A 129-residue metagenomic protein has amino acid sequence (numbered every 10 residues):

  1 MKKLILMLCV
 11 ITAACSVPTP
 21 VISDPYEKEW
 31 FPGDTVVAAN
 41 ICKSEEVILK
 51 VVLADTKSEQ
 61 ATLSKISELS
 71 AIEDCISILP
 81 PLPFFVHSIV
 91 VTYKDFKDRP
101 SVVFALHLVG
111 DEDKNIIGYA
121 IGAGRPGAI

Functional and structural regions predicted by a protein language model:
M1-L4: Positively charged n-region of N-terminal signal peptides that target proteins for export
L6-C9: Sec-dependent N-terminal signal peptides
T12-A14: C-terminal motif of bacterial Sec signal peptides marking the signal peptidase cleavage site
P18-A71, S77-I78, G124-I129: SH3-family beta-barrel domains
I76-R125: SH3/SH3-like beta-barrel superfamily modules
